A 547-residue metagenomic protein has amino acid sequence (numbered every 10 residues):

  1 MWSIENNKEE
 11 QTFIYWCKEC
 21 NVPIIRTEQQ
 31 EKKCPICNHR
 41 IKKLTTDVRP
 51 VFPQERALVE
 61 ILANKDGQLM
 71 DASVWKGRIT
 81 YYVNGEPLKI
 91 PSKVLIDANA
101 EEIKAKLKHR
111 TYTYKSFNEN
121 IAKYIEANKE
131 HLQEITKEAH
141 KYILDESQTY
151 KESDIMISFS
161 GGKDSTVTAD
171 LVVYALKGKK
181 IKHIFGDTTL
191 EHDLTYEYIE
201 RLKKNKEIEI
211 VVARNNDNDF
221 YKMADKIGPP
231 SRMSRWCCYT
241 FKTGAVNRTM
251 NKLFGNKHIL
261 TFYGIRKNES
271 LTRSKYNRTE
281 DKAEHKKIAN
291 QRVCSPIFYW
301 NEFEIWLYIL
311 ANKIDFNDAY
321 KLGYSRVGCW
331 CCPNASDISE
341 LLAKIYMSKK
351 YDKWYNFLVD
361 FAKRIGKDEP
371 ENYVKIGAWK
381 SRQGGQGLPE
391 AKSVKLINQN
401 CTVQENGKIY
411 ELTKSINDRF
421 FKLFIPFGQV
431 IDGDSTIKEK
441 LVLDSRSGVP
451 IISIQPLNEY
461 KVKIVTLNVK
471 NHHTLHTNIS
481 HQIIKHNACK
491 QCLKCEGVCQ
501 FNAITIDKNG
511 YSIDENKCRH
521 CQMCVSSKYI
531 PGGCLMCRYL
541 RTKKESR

Functional and structural regions predicted by a protein language model:
M1-S158, K163-I483, T505-Y511, N516-R519 (+2 more regions): Nucleotide-activated chemistry modules centered on ATP-dependent adenylation/adenylyltransferase
Q482, C489-Q500, I504-I506: C-terminal accessory/binding modules appended to enzymatic or scaffolding proteins
